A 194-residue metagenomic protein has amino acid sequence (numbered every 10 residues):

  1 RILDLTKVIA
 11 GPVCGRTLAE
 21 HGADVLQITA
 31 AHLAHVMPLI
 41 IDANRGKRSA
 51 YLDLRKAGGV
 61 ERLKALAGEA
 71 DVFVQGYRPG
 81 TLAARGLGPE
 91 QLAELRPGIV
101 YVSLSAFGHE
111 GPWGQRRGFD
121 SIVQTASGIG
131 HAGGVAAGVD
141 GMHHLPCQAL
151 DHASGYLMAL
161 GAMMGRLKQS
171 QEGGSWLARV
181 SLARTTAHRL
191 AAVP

Functional and structural regions predicted by a protein language model:
R1-P194: N-terminal helix-loop segment corresponding to the beta1-alpha1 unit of nucleotide/adenylate-binding folds
